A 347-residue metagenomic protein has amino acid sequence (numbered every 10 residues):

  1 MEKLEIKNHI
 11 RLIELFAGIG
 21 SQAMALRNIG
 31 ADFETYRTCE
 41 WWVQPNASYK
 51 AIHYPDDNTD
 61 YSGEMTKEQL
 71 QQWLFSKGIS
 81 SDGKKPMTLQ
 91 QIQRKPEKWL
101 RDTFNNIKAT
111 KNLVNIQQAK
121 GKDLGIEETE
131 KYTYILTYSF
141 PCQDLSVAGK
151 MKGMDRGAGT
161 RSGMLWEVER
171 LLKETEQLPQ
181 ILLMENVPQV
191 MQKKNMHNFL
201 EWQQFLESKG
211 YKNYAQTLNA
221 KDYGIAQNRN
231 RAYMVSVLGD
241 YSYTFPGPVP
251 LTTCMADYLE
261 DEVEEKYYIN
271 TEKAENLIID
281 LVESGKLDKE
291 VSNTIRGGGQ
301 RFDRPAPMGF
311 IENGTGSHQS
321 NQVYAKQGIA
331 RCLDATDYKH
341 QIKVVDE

Functional and structural regions predicted by a protein language model:
E2-L178, P188-Q192, M196-L200, E207: Core alpha/beta nucleotide-donor-binding catalytic domains of modification enzymes
K3, W99-D102, A119-I135, C142-D337 (+1 more regions): Class I S-adenosyl-L-methionine
